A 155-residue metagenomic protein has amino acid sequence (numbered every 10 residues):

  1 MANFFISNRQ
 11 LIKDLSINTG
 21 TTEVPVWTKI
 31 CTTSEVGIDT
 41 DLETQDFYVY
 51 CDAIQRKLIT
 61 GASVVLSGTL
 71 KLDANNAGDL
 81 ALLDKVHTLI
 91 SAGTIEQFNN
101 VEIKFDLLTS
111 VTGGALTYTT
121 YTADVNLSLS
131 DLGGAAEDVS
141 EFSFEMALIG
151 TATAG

Functional and structural regions predicted by a protein language model:
M1-A2, V24, T44-F47, I95 (+2 more regions): Generic intrinsically disordered, low-complexity segments enriched for polar/acidic and small residues
A2-L15, E43, L80-G93, S143-T153: Short N-terminal helix-initiation segments at or just after the protein's N-terminus
A2-N75, D124-S140: Solvent-exposed edge beta-strands and adjacent loop segments that serve as assembly or binding interfaces
V36, K104-A154: Short beta-strand and beta-hairpin "edge-sheet" elements
L66, I95-N99, T153-G155: Short, surface-exposed, polar/charged, turn-prone segments marking secondary-structure boundaries
L80-T120: Short, acidic/charged, Gly/Pro-enriched secondary-structure junctions
